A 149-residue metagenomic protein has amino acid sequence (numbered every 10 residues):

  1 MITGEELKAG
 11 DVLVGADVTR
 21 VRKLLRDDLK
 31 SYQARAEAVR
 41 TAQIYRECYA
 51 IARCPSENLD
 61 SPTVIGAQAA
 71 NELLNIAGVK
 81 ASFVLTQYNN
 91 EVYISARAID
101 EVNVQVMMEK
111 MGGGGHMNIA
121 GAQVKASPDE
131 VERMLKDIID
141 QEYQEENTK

Functional and structural regions predicted by a protein language model:
M1-K149: Hydrophobic helix-and-loop "lid/oligomerization" segment in the mid-to-C-terminal part of catalytic domains
